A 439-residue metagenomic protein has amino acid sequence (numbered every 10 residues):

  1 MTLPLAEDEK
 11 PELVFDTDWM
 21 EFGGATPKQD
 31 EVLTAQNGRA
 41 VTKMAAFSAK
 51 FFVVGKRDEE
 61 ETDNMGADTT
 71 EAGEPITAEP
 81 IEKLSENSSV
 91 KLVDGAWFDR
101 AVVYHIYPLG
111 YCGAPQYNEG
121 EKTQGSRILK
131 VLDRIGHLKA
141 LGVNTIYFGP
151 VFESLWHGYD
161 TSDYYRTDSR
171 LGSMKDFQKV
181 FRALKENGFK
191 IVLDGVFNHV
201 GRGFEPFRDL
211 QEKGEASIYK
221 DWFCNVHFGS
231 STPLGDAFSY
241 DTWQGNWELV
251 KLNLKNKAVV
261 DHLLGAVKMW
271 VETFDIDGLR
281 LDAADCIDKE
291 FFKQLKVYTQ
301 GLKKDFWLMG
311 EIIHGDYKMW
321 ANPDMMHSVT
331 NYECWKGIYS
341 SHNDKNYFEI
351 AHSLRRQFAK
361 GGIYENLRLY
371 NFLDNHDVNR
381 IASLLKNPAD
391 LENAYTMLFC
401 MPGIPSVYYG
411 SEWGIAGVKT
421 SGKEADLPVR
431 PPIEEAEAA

Functional and structural regions predicted by a protein language model:
M1-Y147, E153, Q178, A183-L184 (+2 more regions): Carbohydrate-interacting/catalytic domains
T2-K10, E79-S85, R182, F207-Q211 (+5 more regions): Active-site-proximal helices and loops of the catalytic beta/alpha 8
N37, S89-A101, Y107-N144, P150-T273 (+2 more regions): Substrate-binding/active-site clefts of carbohydrate-active enzymes
F47, I106, L138, F148 (+9 more regions): Conserved, mostly hydrophobic/aromatic
R100, G142-N144, N187-F189, D275-D277 (+4 more regions): Short, well-ordered coil/turn segments that N-cap beta-strands
V102-Y104, I146-F148, I191-L193, L279 (+4 more regions): Hydrophobic faces of well-ordered beta-strands that scaffold small-molecule active sites in alpha/beta enzyme cores
V192, G278-A284, I381-A382: Short catalytic-loop micro-motif centered on adjacent basic/acidic residues
Y364-K386: Active-site clefts of carbohydrate-active enzymes
